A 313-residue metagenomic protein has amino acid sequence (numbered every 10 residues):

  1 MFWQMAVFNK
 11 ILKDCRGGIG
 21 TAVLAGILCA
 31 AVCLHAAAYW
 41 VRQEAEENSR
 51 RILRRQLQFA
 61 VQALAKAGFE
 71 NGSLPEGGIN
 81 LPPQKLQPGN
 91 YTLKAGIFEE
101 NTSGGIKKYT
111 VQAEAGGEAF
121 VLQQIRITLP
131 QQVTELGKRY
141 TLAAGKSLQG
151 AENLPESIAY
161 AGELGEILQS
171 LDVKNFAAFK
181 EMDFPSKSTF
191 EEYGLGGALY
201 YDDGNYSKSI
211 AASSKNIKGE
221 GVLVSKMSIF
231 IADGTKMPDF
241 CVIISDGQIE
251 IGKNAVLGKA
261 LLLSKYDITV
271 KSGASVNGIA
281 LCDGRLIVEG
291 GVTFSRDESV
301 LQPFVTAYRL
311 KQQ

Functional and structural regions predicted by a protein language model:
F2-G165, V300-Q313: Beta-strand/loop motifs with alternating small/hydrophobic and polar/acidic residues, enriched in the first structured
R16-G17, V111, I243, L262 (+1 more regions): Short low-polarity hydrophobic stretches
P88-G96, G104-K107, Q132-M227: C-terminal globular interaction/adhesion domains in large, modular proteins
E99-N101, G117, I229, I249 (+2 more regions): Residues that cap or initiate secondary-structure elements
V133-K187, T235-D239, E250-Q313: Predominantly polar beta-repeat domains that present long G/T/S/D/N-rich surfaces used to bind, process, or adhere
I217-V222, K236-I244: Beta-solenoid repeat scaffold
L223, I229-I231, I243, I249-I251 (+1 more regions): Fold-core signature of tandem repeat domains
